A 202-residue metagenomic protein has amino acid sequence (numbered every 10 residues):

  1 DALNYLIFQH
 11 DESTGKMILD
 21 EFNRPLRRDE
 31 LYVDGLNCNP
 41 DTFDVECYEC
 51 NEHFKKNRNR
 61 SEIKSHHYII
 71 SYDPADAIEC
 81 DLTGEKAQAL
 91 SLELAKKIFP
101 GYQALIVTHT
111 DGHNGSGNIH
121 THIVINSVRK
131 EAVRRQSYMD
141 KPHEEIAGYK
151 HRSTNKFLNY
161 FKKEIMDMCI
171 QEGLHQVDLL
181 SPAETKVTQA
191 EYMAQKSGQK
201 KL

Functional and structural regions predicted by a protein language model:
D1-L202: N-terminal nicking endonuclease/strand-transfer module with a His-rich metal-binding environment and a catalytic Tyr
